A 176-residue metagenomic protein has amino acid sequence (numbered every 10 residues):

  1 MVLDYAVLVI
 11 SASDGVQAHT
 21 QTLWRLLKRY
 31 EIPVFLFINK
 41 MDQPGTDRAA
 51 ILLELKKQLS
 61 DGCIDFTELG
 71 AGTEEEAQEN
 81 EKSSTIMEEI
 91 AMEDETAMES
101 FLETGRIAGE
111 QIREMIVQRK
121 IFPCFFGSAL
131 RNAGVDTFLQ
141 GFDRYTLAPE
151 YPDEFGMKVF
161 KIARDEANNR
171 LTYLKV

Functional and structural regions predicted by a protein language model:
M1-V176: Structural and coupling elements of P-loop NTPases
